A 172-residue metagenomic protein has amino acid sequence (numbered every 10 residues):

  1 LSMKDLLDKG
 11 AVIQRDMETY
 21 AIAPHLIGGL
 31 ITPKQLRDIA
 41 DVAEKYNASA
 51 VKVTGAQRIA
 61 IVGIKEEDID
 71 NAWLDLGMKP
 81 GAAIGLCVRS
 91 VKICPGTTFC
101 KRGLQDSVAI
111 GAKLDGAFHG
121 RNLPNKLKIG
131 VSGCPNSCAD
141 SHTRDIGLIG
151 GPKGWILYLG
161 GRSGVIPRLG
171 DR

Functional and structural regions predicted by a protein language model:
L1-Q35: N-terminal basic/disordered segments at the start of proteins
K9-A11, E18-T19, G85-V88, G133 (+1 more regions): Glycine-centered flexibility motif
I13-E18, V53, G151-P152: Short, ordered beta-strand-loop transition motifs
A23-G151: Small-residue-enriched alpha-helical segments and adjacent helix-cap loops that form tight helix-helix packing
K153-R172: A structural signal for small-residue-enriched, beta-sheet-centric alpha/beta enzyme cores and oligomeric scaffold folds
